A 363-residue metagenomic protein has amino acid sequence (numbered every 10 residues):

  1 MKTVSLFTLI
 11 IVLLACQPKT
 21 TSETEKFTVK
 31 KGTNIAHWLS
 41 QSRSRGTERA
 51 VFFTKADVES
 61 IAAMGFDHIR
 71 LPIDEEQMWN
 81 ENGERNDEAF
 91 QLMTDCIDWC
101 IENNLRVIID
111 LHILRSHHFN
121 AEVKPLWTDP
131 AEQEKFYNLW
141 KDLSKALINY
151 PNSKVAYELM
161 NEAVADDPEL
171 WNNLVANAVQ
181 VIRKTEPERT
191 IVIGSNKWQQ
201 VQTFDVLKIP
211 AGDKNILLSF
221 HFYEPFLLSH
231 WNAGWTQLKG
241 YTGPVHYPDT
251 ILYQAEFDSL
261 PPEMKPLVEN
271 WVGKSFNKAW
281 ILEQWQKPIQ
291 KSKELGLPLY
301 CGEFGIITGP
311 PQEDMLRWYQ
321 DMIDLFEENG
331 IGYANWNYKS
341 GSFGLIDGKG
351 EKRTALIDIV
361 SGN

Functional and structural regions predicted by a protein language model:
M1-T8: Sec-dependent signal peptide recognition, specifically the positively charged N-region followed immediately by
L14-A15: C-terminal motif of bacterial Sec signal peptides marking the signal peptidase cleavage site
K26-T190, S195-D205, N215, S342 (+1 more regions): Active-site mouth of glycoside hydrolases
F52-D74, W285-S292, I323-L325, N329-A334: Catalytic domains of carbohydrate-active enzymes, especially glycoside hydrolases
E88, P125-T128, K208-G212, W235-Q237 (+3 more regions): Short, hinge-like loop/turn segments at secondary-structure boundaries
V107-I109, L299, Y333: Hydrophobic beta-strand scaffold residues
P130-S275, L282, Q286-I307, E328-I331: Active-site region of glycoside hydrolase catalytic domains
P310-N363: Aromatic-rich peripheral "rim/lid" segments of glycoside hydrolase catalytic domains that contact and position glycan
